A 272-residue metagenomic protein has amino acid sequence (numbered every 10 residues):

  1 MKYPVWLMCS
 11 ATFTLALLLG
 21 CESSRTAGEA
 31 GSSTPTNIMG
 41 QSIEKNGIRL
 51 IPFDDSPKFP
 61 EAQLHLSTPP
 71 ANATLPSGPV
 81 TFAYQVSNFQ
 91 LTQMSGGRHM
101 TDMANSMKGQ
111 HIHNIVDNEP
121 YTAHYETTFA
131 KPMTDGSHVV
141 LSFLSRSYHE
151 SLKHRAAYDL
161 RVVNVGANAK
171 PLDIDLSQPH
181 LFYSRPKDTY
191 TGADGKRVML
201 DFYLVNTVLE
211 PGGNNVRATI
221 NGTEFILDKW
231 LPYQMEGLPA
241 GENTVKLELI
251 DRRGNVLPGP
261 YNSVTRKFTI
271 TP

Functional and structural regions predicted by a protein language model:
L17-G20: C-terminal motif of bacterial Sec signal peptides marking the signal peptidase cleavage site
E22-S24: Bacterial signal peptide processing site
G31-S77, V165-T191: Short, compositionally biased P/S/T/A/G/V-rich stretches that sit at domain boundaries
P76-F82, D194-L200: Structural beta-strand segments of beta-rich domains
N118-E126, G222-W230: Short beta-strand segments within Ig-like beta-sandwich modules, predominantly Fibronectin type-III
K131-S137, M235-T244: Surface-exposed, short loops/turns at beta-strand junctions within beta-sandwich domains
S145-K153, F225, I250-G259: Short acidic/polar inter-strand loop motif in beta-rich domains
